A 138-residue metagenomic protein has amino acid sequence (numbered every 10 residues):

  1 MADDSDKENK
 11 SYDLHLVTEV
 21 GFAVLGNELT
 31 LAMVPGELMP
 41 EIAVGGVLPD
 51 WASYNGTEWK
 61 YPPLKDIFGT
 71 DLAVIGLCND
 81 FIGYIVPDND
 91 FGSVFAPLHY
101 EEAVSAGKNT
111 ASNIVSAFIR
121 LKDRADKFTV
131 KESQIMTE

Functional and structural regions predicted by a protein language model:
M1-E138: Non-catalytic substrate/cofactor recognition surfaces at enzyme active-site rims
